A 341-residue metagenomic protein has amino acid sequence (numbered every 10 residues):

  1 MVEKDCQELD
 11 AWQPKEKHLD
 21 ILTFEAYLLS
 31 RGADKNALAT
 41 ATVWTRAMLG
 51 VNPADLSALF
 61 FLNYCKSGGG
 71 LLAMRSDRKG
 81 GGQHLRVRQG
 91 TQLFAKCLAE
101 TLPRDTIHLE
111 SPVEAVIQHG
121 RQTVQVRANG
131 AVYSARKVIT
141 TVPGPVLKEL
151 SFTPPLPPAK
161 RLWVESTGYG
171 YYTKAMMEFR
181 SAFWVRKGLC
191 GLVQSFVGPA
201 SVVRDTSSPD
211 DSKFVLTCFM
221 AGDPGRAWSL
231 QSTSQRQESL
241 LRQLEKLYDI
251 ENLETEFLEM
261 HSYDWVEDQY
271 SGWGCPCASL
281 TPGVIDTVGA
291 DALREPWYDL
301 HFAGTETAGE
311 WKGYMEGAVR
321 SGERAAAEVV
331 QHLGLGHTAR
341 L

Functional and structural regions predicted by a protein language model:
E3-P112, H119-V124, T141, V146-L147 (+1 more regions): Active-site/ligand-binding neighborhood in enzyme catalytic cores
E8-K17, G80-R88, K160-G168, D223-S234 (+2 more regions): Active-site rim elements
R104, A135-R136, W297: Active-site acidic short loop of glycosyltransferases
E114-I117, G309: Short loop/turn elements that flank and shape the SAM/SAH-binding pocket of Class I
T123, T141, E149, Y171 (+1 more regions): Conserved flavin/dinucleotide-binding core of flavoenzymes
R127-K137: Core beta-strand elements of the Rossmann-like FAD/NAD(P) dinucleotide-binding domain in flavoenzyme oxidoreductases
R136-A159, M176: Flavin (primarily FAD) binding-site architecture
A159-K187: Central beta-strand plus flanking loop segment that forms part of the substrate or channel wall within the catalytic
